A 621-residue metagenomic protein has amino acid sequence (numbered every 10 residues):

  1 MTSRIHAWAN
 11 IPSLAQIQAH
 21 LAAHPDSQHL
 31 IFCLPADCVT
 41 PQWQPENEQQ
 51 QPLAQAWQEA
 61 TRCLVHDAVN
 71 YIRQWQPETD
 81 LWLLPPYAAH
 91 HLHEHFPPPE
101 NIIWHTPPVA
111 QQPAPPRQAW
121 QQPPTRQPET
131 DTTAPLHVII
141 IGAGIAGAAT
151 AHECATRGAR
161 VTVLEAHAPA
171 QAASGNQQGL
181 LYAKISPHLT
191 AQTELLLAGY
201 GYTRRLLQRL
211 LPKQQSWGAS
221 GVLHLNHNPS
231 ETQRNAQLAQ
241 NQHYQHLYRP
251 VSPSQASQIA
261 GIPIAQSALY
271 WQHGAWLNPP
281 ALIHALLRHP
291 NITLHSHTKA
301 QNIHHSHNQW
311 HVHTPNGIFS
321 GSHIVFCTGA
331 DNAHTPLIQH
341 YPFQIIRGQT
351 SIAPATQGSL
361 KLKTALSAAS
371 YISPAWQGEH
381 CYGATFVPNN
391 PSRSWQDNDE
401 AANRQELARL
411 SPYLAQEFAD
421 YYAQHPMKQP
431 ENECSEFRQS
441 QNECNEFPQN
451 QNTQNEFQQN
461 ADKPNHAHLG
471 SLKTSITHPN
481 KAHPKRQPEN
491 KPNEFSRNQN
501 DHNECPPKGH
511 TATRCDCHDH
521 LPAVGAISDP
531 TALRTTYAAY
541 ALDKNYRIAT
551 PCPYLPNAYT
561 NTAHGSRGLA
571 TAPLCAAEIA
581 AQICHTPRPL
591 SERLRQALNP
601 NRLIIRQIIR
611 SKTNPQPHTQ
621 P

Functional and structural regions predicted by a protein language model:
R4, P12-P108: Class I S-adenosyl-L-methionine-dependent methyltransferase module
L136-T162: N-terminal Rossmann-like FAD-binding beta1-loop-alpha1 element of flavoenzymes
A149, E194, H305, P315-Q405 (+1 more regions): Flavin-dependent oxidoreductases
T156-G175: Glycine-rich FAD pyrophosphate-binding loop
G179-I259: Dinucleotide-binding Rossmann-like beta1-alpha1 core, especially the glycine-rich loop that anchors the ADP
P187-H188, Q214-H224, P250-L287, T385-N389 (+1 more regions): Helix-loop-beta segment of a Rossmann-like dinucleotide-binding subdomain
L269-S306, V312-P315, F319, H323 (+1 more regions): Helical element adjacent to the flavin cofactor pocket in flavoenzyme catalytic cores
A419-P430, E504-K612, P621: C-terminal catalytic lobe of FAD-dependent flavoproteins
